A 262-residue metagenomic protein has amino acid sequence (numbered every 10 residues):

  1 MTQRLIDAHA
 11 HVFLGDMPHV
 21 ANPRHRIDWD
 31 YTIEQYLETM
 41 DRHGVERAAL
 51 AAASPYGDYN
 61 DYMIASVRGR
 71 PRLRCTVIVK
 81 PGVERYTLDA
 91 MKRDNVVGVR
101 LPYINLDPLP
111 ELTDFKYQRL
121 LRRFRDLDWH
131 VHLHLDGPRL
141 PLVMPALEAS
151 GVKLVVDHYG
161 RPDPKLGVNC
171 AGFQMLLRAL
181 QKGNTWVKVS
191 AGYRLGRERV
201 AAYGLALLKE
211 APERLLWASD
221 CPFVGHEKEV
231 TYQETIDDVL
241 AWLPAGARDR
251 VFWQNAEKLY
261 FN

Functional and structural regions predicted by a protein language model:
M1-D58, Y62, K92: An N-terminally biased module of ancient metal coordination in phosphate/nucleic-acid-related enzymes
Q3-I6, W29-R47, P212-R214, K228-N262: Mid-to-C-terminal alpha-helical segments outside catalytic/metal-binding sites
I6-A10, A48-A51, C75-V77, V97-L101 (+4 more regions): Hydrophobic faces of well-ordered beta-strands that scaffold small-molecule active sites in alpha/beta enzyme cores
H9, M40, M63, F124 (+4 more regions): Conserved, mostly hydrophobic/aromatic
F13-G15, P55-D58, G82-R85, L106-D107 (+4 more regions): Active-site environment of divalent metal-dependent phosphoester hydrolases
D30-T39, G82-M91, A171-G172, V200: Short, acidic/polar
G57-P138, Q181, W186-R194: Active-site gating/metal-coordination segments in enzymes
T113-W217: Catalytic pocket-lining loop regions of alpha/beta-barrel enzymes, especially the amidohydrolase/enolase/GH5 lineages
